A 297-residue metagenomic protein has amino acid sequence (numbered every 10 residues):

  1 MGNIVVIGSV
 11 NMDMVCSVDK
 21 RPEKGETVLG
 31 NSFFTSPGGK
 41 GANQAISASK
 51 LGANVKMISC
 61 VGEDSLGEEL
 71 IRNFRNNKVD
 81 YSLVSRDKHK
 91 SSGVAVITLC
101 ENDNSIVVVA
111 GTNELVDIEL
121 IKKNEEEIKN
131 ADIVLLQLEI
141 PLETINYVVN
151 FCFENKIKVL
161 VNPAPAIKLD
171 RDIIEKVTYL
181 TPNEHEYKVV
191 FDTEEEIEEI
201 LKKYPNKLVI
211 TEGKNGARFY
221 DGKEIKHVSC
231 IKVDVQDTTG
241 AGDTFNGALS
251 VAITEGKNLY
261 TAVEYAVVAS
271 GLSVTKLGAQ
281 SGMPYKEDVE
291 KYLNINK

Functional and structural regions predicted by a protein language model:
M1-C60, S65-R72, N76, Q280: Glycine-rich phosphate/adenosyl-contacting loop at the front of the ribokinase-like
S32, I58-E63, S82-S92, A164 (+2 more regions): Beta-strand->loop->alpha-helix junctions that form or flank phosphate-binding loops in nucleotide-handling enzymes
I46, V94-T98, S105, G216-Y220: Short beta-strand scaffold segments in enzyme catalytic cores
S82, R86-D87, I97-I133, L138: Conserved phosphate-binding/catalytic loop of the ribokinase/pfkB sugar-kinase fold
V149, F153-V228: Conserved phosphate/ATP/ADP-binding segment of small-molecule kinases
K203, K207, E212, I231-N296: Conserved post-catalytic alpha-helical subdomain immediately downstream of the catalytic base and nucleotide-binding
